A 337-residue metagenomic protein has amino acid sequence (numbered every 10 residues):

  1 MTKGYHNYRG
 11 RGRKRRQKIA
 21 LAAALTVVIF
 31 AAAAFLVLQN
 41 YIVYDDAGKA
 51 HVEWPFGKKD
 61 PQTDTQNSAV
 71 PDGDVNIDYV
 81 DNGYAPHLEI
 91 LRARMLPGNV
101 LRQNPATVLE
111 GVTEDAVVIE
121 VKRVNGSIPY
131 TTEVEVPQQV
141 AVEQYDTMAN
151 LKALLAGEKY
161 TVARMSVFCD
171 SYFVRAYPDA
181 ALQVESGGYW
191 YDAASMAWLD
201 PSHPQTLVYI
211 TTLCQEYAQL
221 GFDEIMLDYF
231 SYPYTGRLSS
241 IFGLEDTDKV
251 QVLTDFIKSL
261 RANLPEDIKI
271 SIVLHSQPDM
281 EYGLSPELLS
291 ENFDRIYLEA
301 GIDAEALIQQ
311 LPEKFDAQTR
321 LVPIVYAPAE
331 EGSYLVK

Functional and structural regions predicted by a protein language model:
M1-I19: N-terminal Lys/Arg-rich, disordered targeting/topogenic segments
L21-V37: Hydrophobic membrane-insertion alpha-helices, especially the h-region of bacterial N-terminal signal peptides
Q39-K49, F293-K337: Substrate-binding cleft of secreted/luminal carbohydrate-active enzymes
Y41-I90: N-terminal, intrinsically disordered, polar/charged segments of Gram-positive cell-envelope systems that serve as
G83-P97, F168-Q215: Active-site-adjacent "subsite" loops/lids of carbohydrate-active enzymes
R94-P97, V162-D170, M226-L227, T247-S285 (+1 more regions): Aromatic-lined carbohydrate-recognition surfaces of secreted/lumenal glycan-active proteins
R102-I128, E216-I225, L289-E299: Catalytic domains of carbohydrate-active enzymes, especially glycoside hydrolases
A116, E143-Y191: Glycine-rich, aromatic-flanked loop segments that form ligand/cofactor-binding clefts across common enzyme folds
